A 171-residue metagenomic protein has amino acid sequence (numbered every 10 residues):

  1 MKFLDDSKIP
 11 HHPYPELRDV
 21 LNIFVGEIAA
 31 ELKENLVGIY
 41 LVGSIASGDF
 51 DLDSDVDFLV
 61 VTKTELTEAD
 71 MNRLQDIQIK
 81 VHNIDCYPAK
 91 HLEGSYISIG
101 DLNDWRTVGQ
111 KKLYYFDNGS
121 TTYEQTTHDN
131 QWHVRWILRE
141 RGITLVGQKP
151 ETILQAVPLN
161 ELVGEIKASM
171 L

Functional and structural regions predicted by a protein language model:
M1-Y40, A69-M71: Helical scaffold of the NTase/Pol beta-like nucleotidyltransferase catalytic core
F3-P13, I79-L171: Conserved NTP/Mg2+-binding pocket subregion across the NTase superfamily
V25, A29, Q75-H82: Short, well-ordered alpha-helical packing segments
I28-K33, S47-L52, D85-C86: Short secondary-structure boundary/capping segments within folded domains
E34, G43, G48, W136 (+1 more regions): Flexible, active-site-adjacent loop/turn segments at secondary-structure boundaries
Y40-G43, S47-I77, H91-Y96: Catalytic metal-binding acidic patch
